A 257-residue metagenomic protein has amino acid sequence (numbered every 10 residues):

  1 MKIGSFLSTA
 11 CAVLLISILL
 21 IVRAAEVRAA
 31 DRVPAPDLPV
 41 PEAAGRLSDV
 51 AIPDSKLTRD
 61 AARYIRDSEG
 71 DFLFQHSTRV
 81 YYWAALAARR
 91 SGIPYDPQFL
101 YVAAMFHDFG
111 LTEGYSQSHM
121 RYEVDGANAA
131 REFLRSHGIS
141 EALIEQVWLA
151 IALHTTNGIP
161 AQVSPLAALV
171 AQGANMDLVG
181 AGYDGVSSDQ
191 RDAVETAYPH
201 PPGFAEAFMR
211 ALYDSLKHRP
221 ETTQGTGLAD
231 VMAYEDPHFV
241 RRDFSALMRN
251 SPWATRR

Functional and structural regions predicted by a protein language model:
M1-S5: N-terminal secretory signal peptides that target proteins for export/translocation
A10-V22: Bacterial N-terminal signal peptides
A24-A29: Boundary at the C-terminal end of the N-terminal hydrophobic targeting segment
R32-G110: Acidic/His-rich, divalent-metal-binding segments that scaffold phosphate/diphosphate chemistry
V80-Y81, R121-S136: An active-site-proximal "capping" alpha-helix that borders the catalytic cofactor pocket
S91, A130-L143, G182-Y183: Inter-helical turn/loop segments and adjacent helix faces that build the functional surface of alpha-helical bundle
Q98-Y115, G126, W148-N157: His-Asp-centered metal-binding catalytic motifs of divalent-metal-dependent phosphohydrolases/nucleases
A167-R257: A structured, mid-to-C-terminal "fold-capping" secondary-structure block
